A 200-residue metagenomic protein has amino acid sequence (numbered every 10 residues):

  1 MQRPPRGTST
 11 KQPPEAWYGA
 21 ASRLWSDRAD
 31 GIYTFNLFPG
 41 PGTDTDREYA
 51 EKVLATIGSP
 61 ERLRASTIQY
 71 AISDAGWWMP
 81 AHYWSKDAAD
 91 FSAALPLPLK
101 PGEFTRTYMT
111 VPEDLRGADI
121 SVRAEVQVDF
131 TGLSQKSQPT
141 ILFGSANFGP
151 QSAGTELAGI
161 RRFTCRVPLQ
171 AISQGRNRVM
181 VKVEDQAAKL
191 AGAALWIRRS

Functional and structural regions predicted by a protein language model:
M1, T34-F35, G144, E184: Generic beta-strand/beta-sheet core signal
M1-P14: Active-site clefts of carbohydrate-active enzymes
P4-R6, P39-T43, L99, A191-R199: Contiguous hydrophobic segments
Q12-W17, G159-R162: Short, glycine/acidic-rich beta->alpha junctions
G19-A118: Aromatic- and carboxylate-lined catalytic core of secreted/periplasmic carbohydrate-active enzymes
A29, S121-E125, R162, R176: Active-site lining segments that contact anionic ligands and/or coordinate catalytic metals
A88-G154: Non-catalytic interaction/regulatory modules that flank or connect domains
D129-S200: Beta-strand-rich ligand-recognition modules
